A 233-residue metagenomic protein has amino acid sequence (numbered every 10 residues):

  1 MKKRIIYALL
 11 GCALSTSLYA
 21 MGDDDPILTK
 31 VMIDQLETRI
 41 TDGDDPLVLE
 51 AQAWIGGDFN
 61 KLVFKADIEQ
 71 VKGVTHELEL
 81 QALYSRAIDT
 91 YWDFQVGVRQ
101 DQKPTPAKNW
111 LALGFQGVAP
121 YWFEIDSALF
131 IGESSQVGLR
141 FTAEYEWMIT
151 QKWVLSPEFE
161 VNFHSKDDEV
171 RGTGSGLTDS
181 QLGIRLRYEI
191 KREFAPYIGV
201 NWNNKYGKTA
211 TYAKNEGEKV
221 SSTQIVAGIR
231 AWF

Functional and structural regions predicted by a protein language model:
K2, Y19-G73, R86, G207 (+1 more regions): Outer-membrane beta-barrel initiation region
I27, D45-L49, H76-L78, A107-L111 (+3 more regions): Residues that define the transmembrane beta-barrel architecture of outer-membrane proteins
Q35, F64-I68, V96-Q100, S127-I131 (+2 more regions): Transmembrane beta-barrel strands of outer-membrane/channel proteins
A51, A82, L113, F141-A143 (+2 more regions): Membrane-embedded beta-strands of outer-membrane beta-barrel proteins, especially the hydrophobic/small aromatic
I55-G57, R86, G117, I131 (+3 more regions): Residue-level signature of outer-membrane beta-barrel architecture
F59-F64, T90-F94, Y121-I125, T150-L155 (+1 more regions): Repeated loop/turn-to-beta-strand initiation elements of outer-membrane beta-barrel proteins
K108-D168: Detector for outer-membrane/organellar transmembrane beta-barrel domains, recognizing the amphipathic beta-strand
G183-E193, V220-F233: Outer-membrane beta-barrel "beta-signal"
